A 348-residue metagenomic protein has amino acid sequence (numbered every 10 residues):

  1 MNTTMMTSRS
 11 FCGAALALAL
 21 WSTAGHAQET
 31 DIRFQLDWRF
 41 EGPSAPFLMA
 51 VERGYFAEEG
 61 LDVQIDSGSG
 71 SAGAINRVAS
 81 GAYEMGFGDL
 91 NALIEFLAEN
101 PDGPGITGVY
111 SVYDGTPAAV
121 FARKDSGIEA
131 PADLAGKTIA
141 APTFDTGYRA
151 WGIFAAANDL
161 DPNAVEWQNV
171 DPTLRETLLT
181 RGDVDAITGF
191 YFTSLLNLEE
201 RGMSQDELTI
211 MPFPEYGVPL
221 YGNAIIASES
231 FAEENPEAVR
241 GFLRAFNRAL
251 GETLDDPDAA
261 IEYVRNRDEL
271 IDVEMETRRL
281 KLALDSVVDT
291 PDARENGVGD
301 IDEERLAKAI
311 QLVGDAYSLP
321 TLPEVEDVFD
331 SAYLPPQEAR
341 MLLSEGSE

Functional and structural regions predicted by a protein language model:
N2-G13: Bacterial N-terminal signal peptides that target proteins for export
L16-L20: Hydrophobic helical h-region of N-terminal Sec-dependent signal peptides in bacterial secretory/periplasmic proteins
W21-A27: Sec/Tat signal peptide C-region and signal peptidase I cleavage site
Q28-D171, R175-R181, D185-F192, M211-F213 (+1 more regions): Short, glycine-/small- and polar/acidic-enriched structural segments that line small-molecule recognition paths
L90-N91, L174-T177, D183-D272: Pocket-lining segment of extracytoplasmic ligand-binding domains
P162-E166, Q205-T209, L270-A283, L319-V328: Short, surface-exposed acidic
E234-A316: Secondary-structure end/capping motifs
L306-E348: Conserved C-terminal helix/tail region of periplasmic/extracytoplasmic solute-binding proteins
